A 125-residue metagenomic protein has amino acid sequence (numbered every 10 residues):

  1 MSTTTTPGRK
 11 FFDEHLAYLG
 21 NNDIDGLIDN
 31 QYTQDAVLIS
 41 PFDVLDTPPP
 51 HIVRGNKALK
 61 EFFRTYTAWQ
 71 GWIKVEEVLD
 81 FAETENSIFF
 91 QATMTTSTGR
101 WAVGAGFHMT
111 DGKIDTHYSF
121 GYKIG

Functional and structural regions predicted by a protein language model:
M1-N30, Q34: Short, low-complexity N-terminal intrinsically disordered segments enriched in polar/charged residues
S2-T3, R54, M109-G112: Short, surface-exposed alpha-helical recognition segments that flank or form part of ligand/macromolecule-binding
T6-P7, L38, N86: Generic signal for short, ordered secondary-structure residues within or immediately flanking folded domains
G8-K10, P48, F89-F90: A short, structure-level motif marking secondary-structure boundaries and short turns
D25-F81: A solvent-exposed, acidic/Ser-Thr-rich amphipathic alpha-helical stretch
K60, R64-G125: A beta-strand edge to alpha-helix "cap/lid" segment located at domain peripheries
